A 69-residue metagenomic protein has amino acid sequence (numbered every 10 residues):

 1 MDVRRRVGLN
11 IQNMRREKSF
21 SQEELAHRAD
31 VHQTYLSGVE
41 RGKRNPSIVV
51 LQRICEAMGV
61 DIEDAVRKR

Functional and structural regions predicted by a protein language model:
D2, D64-R69: Short, charged recognition helix plus adjacent turn of helix-turn-helix-like nucleic-acid-binding domains
L9-E24, R28: Short basic helix-loop element that most often maps to the first helix and adjoining turn of HTH DNA-binding modules
I11, L25-A26, L36-V39, A65: Conserved hydrophobic/aromatic packing and binding residues within compact polymer-binding modules
I11, Q22, Q33, I48-L51: Helix-turn-helix DNA-binding elements, focusing on the entry/boundary residues of the two helices that contact DNA
D30-N45: Recognition helix of helix-turn-helix/homeodomain-like DNA-binding domains that insert into the DNA major groove
V49-D64: DNA major-groove recognition helix of helix-turn-helix/homeodomain DNA-binding modules
